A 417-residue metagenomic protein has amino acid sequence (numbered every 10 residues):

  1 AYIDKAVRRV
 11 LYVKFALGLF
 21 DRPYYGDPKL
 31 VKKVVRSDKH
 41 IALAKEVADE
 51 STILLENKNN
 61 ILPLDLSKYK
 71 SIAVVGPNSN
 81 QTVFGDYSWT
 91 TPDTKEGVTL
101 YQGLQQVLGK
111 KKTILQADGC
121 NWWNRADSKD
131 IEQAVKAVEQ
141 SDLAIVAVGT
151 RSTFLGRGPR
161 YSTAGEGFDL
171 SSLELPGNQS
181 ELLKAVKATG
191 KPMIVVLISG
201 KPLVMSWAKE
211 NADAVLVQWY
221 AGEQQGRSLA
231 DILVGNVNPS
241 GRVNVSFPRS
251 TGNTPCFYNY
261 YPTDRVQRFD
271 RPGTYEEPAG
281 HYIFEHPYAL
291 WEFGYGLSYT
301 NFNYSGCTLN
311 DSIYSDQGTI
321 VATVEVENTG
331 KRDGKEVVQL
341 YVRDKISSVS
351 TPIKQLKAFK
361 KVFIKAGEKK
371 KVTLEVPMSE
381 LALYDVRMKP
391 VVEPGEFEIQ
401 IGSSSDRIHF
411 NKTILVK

Functional and structural regions predicted by a protein language model:
A1, Y12, A42-K417: C-terminal non-catalytic regions of proteins with extracellular/luminal or membrane-system context
A1-P23, K32: Long, well-ordered, tryptophan-enriched scaffold segments
K5-A6, D21-P28, P63-L66, S246: Short coil/turn segments at secondary-structure boundaries
P23-H40: Flexible, acidic loop-helix segments that line cofactor/substrate-binding pockets
